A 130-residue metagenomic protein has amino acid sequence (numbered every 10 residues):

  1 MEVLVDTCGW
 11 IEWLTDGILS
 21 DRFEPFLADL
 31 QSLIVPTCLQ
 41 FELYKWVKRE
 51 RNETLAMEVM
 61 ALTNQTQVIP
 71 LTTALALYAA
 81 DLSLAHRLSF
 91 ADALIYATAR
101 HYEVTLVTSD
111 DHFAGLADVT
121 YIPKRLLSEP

Functional and structural regions predicted by a protein language model:
M1, L30-L33, Q65-Q67, H101-T105: Short active-site oxyanion
M1-V35, V47-E58, S128-P130: Short, well-structured N-terminal submotif of metal-dependent ribonuclease cores
T7, T73, D92-A93: Conserved glycosyltransferase catalytic-site signature
W10-I11, Q40, A76, F113-A114: A generic structural signal for short hydrophobic patches within well-formed alpha-helices
P36, L71, A91, S109: Replace "coordinates the UDP/GDP/TDP-sugar" with "coordinates nucleotide-activated sugar donors
E42, N64-A85: Acidic catalytic patch
L43, F90-T105: Acidic, metal-associated active-site segment
R100-P130: Acidic, PIN/NYN-like endoribonuclease modules and their adjacent C-terminal/linker elements
